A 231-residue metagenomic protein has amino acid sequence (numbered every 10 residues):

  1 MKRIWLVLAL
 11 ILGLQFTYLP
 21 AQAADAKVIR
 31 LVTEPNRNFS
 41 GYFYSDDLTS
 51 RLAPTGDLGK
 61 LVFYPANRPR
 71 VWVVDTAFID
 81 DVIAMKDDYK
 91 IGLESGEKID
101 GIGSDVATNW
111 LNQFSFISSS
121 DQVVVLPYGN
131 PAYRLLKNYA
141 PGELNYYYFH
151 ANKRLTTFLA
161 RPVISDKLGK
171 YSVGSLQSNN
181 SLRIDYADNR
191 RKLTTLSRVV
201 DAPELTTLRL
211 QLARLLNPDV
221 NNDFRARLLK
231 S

Functional and structural regions predicted by a protein language model:
M1-V125, G129-K153, N189-S231: Terminal accessory/targeting
Y147-S175: A conserved hydrophobic secondary-structure block that centers on an alpha-helix together with its immediately flanking
Q177-S181: Hydrophobic/aromatic interaction determinants used to assemble and anchor large protein complexes
I184-D188: Extracytoplasmic/ectodomain regions of membrane proteins and secreted proteins
